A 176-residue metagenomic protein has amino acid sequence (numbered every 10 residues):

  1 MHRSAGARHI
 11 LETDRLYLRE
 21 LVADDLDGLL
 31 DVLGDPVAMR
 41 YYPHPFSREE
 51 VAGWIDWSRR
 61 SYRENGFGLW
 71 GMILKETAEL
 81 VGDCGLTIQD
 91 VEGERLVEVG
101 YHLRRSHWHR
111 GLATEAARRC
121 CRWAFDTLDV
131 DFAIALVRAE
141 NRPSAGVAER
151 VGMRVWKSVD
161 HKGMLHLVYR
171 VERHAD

Functional and structural regions predicted by a protein language model:
M1-Y41, D56, L69, I73-D176: Acyl-donor (CoA/ACP) binding surface of acyl/acetyltransferases
S47-G66: Active-site rim helix/loop that mediates acceptor-substrate recognition in acyltransferases
